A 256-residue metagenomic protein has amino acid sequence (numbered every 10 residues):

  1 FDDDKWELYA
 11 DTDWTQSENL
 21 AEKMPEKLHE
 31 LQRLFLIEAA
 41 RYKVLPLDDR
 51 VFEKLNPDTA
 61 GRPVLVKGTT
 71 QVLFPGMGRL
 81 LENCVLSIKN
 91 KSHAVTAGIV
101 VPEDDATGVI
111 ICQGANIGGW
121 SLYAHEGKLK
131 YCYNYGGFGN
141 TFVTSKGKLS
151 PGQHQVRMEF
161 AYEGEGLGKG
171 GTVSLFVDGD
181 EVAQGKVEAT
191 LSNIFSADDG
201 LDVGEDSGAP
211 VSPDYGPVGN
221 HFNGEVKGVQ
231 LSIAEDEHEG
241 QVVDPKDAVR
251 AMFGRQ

Functional and structural regions predicted by a protein language model:
F1-K23, K27: C-terminal, low-complexity/hydrophilic appendages and adjacent surface loops of extracellular/periplasmic anionic
K27-E30, L34: Charged, solvent-exposed faces of alpha-helical coiled-coils
L28, V44-L47: Protein C-terminal end segments and domain termini
L36-A40: Sec-exported extracytoplasmic/periplasmic mature domains
P46, R50-Q256: Extracellular glycan-associated modules
